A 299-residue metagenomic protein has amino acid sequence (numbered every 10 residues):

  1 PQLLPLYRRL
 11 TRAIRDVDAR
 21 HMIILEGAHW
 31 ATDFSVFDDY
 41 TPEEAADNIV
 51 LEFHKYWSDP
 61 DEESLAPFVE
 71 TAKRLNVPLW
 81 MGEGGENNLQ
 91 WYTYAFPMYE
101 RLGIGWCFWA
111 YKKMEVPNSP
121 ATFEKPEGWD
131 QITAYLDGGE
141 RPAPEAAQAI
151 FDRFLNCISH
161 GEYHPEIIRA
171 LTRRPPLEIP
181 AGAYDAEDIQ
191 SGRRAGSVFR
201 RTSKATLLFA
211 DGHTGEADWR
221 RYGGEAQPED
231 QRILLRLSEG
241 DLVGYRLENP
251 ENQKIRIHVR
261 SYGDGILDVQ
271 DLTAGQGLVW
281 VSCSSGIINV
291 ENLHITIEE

Functional and structural regions predicted by a protein language model:
P1-A110: Extracellular glycoside hydrolase catalytic/binding regions
Y7, Y40, Y56, Y92-Y94 (+9 more regions): Sequence-level detector for tyrosine residue identity
E26, L102-G105, K125, G215 (+1 more regions): Acidic, low-complexity intrinsically disordered regions
D33-V36, P117-P120, Q190: Short, solvent-exposed polar/charged micro-motifs at secondary-structure junctions
S35, Y111-M114, A134, E140 (+3 more regions): Intrinsically disordered, low-complexity regulatory segments enriched in acidic/serine/proline/glutamine/glycine
V36-P42, T122, I150-R153, E162 (+3 more regions): Intrinsic disorder/low-structure terminal segments
E63-F68, A72-P165: Substrate-binding cleft of secreted/luminal carbohydrate-active enzymes
I158-E299: Extracytoplasmic
